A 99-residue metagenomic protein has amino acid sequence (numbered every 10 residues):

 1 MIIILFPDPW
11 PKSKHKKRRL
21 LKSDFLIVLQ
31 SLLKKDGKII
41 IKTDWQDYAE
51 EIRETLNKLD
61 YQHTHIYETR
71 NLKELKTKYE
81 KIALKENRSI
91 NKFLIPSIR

Functional and structural regions predicted by a protein language model:
M1-L20: A short SAM/SAH-binding and catalytic strip from SAM-dependent methyltransferases
P11-K16, K38-L59: Conserved class I S-adenosyl-L-methionine
R19-K38: A short glycine-rich, Lys/Arg-flanked "PGG" loop and its adjoining helix->strand segment in the class I
D24-F25, I41-E50, Y79-L84: Noncatalytic linker/hinge segments flanking ATPase motor cores
I52-T55, L59-R99: Class I S-adenosyl-L-methionine
